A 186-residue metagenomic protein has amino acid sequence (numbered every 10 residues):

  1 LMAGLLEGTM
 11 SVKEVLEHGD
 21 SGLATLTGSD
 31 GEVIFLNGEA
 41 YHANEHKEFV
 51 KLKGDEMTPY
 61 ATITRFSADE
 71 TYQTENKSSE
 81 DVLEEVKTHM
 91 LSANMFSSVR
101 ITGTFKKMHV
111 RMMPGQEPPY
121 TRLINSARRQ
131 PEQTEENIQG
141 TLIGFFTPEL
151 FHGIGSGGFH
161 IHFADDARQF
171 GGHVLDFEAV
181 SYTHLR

Functional and structural regions predicted by a protein language model:
A3-P59: N-terminal low-complexity or amphipathic/hydrophobic leaders
K13-E17, G140-F145: Short Pro/Gly-enriched beta-strand edge/turn motifs at strand-loop
E39-V86: Hydrophobic alpha-helical segments and helix pairs
D81-G144, H152-I154: Long, positively charged binding patches that form subdomain-scale interaction surfaces for polyanionic ligands
F151-S156, F170-D176: Short conserved catalytic/interaction loops centered on acidic-Pro-aromatic/His motifs
S156-A164: Histidine-centered divalent-metal-coordination microenvironment in nucleic-acid enzymes
T183-H184: Conserved small/polar residues in nucleotide/adenosyl-binding loops
